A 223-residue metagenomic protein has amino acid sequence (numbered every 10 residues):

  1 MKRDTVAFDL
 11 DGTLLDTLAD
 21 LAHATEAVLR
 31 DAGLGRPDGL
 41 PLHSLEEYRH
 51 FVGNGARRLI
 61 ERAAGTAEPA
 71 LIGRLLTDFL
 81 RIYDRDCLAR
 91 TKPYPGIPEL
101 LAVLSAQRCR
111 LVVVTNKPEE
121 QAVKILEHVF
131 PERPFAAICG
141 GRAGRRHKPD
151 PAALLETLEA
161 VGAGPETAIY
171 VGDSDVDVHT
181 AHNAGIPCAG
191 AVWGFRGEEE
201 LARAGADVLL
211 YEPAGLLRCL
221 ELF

Functional and structural regions predicted by a protein language model:
M1-H50: Active-site neighborhood of HAD-like aspartate-dependent phosphohydrolases
F8, V113, G140, Y170-G172: A structural signal for the hydrophobic beta-strands that form the central parallel beta-sheet of Rossmann-like
R30-A32, R36, L59-T66, R90 (+6 more regions): Substrate-recognition/cap helix-loop segment adjacent to the acidic, metal-dependent catalytic center of Asp-based
R36-G39, S44-E47, L71, R133-A137 (+1 more regions): Short acidic capping loops at alpha-helix termini that bridge into adjacent secondary structure
E61-E99: Metal-dependent phosphoesterase signature
P131-I138, E200-L217: Structural recognition of alpha->loop->beta junctions
I169-Y211: Acidic, Mg2+-coordinating phosphoryl-transfer loop and its flanking beta/alpha structural elements, shared across
